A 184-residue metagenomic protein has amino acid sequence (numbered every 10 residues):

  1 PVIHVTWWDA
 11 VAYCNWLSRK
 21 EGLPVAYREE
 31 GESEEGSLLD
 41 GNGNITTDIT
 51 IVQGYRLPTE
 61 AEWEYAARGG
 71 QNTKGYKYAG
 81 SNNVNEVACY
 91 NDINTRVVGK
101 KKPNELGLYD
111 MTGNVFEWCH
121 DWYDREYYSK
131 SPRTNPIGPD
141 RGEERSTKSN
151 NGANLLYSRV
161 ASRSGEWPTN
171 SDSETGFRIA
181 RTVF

Functional and structural regions predicted by a protein language model:
P1-E86, W118: Short, well-ordered surface patches within globular domains
V2, A10, A66, V87 (+4 more regions): Bulky hydrophobic/aromatic "packing anchor" residues in well-ordered structure
W8-A12, A61, L106-Y109, S173-F177: A structural signal for well-ordered alpha-helical segments within the folded catalytic domains of diverse enzymes
D40-V52, V84-T112, G138-R141, S164-W167: Short, well-ordered junction/capping motifs at the entry into regular secondary structure
Q71-N72, Y76, N82-N83, N94-T95 (+1 more regions): Surface-exposed recognition segments
